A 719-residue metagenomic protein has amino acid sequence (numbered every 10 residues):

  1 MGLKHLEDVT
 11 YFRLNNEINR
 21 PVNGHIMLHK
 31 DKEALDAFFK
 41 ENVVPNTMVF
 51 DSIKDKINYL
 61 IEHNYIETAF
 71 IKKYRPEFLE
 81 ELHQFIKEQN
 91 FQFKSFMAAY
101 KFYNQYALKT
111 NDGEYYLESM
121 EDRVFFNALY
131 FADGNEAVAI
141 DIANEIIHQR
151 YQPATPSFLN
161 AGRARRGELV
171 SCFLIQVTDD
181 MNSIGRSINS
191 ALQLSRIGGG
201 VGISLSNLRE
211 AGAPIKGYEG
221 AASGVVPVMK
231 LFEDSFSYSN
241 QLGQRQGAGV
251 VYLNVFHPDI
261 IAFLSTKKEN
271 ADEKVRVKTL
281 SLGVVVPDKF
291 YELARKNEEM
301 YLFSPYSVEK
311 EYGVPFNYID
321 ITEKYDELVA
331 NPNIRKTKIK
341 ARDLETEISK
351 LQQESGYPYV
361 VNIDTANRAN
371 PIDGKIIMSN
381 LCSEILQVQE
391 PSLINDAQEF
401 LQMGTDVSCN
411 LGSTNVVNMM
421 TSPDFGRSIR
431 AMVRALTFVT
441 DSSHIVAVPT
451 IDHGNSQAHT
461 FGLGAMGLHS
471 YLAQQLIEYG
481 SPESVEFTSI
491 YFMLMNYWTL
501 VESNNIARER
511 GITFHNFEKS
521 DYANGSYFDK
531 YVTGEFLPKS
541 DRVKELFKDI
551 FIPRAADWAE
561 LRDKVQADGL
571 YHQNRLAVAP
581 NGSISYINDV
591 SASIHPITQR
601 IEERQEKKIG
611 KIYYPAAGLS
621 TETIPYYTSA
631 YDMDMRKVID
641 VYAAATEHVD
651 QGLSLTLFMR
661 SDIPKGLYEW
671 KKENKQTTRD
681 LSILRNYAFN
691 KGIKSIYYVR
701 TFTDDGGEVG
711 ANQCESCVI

Functional and structural regions predicted by a protein language model:
M1-I719: Extended catalytic cores of very large enzyme megasubunits
